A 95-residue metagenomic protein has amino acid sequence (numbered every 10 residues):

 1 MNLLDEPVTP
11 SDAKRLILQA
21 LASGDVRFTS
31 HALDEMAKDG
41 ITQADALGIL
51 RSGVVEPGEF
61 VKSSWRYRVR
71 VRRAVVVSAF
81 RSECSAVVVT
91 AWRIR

Functional and structural regions predicted by a protein language model:
M1-R95: Ribonuclease/tRNase effector modules and their secretory precursors
